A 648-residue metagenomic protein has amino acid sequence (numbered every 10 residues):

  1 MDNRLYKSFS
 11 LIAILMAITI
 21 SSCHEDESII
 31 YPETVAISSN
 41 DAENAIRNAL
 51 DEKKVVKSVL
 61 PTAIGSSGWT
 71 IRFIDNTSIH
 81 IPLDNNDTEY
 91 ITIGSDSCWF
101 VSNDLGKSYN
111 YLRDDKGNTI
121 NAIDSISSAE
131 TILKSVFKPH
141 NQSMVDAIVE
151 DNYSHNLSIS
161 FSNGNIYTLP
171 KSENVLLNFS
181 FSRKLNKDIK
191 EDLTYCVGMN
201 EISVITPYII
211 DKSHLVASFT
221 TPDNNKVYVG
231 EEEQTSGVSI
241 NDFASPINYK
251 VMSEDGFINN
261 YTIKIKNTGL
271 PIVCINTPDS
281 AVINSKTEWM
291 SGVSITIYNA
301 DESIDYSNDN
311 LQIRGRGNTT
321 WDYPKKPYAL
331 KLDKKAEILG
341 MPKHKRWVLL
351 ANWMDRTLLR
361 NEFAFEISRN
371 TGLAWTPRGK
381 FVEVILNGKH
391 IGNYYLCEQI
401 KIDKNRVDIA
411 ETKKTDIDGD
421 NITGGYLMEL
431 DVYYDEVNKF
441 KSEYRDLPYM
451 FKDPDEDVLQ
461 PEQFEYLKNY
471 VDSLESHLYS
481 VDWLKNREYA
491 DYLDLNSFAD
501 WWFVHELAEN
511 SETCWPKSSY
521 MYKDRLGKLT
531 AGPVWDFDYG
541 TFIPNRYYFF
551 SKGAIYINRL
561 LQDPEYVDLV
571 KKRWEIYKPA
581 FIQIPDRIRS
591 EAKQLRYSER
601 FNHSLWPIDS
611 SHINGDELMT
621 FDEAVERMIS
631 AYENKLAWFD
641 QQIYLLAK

Functional and structural regions predicted by a protein language model:
D2-S10: Bacterial N-terminal signal peptides that target proteins for export
T19-S22: C-terminal motif of bacterial Sec signal peptides marking the signal peptidase cleavage site
H24-E27: Bacterial signal peptide processing site
T34-V35, A42-S66, F73-E89, R113-S154 (+1 more regions): Beta-rich interaction/scaffold domains
F100-S102, S160: Conserved Ser/Thr-centered positions that define the repeating blades of beta-propeller domains
A281, D309, T319, Y323-P324 (+3 more regions): Middle-to-C-terminal accessory/interaction subdomains
S291-A351: Conserved oxyanion/phosphate-binding beta-strand-loop segments in alpha/beta enzyme cores
K331-E337, A351, L373-P377, K389-W501: Internal "kinase-insert"/substrate-recognition segments embedded within catalytic cores of ATP-dependent enzymes
